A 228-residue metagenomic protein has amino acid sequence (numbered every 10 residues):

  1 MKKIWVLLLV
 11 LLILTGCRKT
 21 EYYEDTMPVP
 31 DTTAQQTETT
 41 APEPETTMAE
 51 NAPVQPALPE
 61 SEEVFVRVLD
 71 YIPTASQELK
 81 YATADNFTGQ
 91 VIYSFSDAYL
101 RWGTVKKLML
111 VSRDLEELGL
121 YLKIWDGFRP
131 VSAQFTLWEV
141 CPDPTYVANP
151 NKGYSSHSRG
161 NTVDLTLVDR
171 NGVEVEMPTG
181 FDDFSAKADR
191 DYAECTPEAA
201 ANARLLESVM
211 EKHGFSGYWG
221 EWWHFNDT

Functional and structural regions predicted by a protein language model:
I4-K19: Sec-dependent N-terminal signal peptides of Gram-positive bacterial secreted proteins and lipoproteins
C17-W125, E139-G220, N226-T228: Extracytoplasmic cell-surface/polysaccharide-interacting catalytic and binding patches
V131-Q134, F225-T228: Beta-rich nucleic-acid/ligand-interaction surfaces
